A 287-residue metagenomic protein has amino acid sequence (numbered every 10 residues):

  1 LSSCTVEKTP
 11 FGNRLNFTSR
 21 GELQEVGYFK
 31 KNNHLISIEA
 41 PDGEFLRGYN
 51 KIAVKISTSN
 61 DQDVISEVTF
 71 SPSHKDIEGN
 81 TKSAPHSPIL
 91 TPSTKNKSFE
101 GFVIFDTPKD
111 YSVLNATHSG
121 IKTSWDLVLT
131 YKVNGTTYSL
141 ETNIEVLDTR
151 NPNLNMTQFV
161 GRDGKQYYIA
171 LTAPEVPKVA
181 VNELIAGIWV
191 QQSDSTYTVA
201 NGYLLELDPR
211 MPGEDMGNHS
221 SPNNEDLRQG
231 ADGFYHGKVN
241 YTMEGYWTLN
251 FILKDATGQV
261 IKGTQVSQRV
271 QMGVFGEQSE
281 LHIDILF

Functional and structural regions predicted by a protein language model:
C4-N80, S87: Acidic/polar, low-complexity intrinsically disordered N-terminal segments immediately downstream of a Sec signal
L46-D61, K178-D194: Beta-strand-rich structural segments
R47-Y49, G120-D126, V179-V181, A200-G202 (+1 more regions): Extracellular Ig-like/FN3 beta-sandwich strand-entry sites
T58-I89, V190-N224: Short flexible loop/turn segments that cap and initiate beta-strands
N60, K109-S112, T130-S139, Y246 (+1 more regions): Short acidic/polar inter-strand loop motif in beta-rich domains
S93-N115, R228-K238, W247: Aromatic sugar-binding surface patches on proteins that engage polysaccharides or sugar-phosphate polymers
L114-L184: Surface-exposed beta-loop interaction hotspot
F234-F287: Hydrophilic extracytoplasmic domains
